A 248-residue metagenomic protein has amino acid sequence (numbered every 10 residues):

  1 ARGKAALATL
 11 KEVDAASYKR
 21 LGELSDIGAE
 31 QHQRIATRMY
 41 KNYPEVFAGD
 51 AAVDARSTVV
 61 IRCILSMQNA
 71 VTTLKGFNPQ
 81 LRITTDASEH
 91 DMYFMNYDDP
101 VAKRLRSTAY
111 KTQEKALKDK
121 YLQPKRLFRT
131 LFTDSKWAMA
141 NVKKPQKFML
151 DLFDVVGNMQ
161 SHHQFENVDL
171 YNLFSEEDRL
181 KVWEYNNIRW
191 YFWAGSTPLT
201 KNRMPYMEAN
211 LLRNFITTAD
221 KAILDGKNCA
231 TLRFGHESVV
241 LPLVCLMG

Functional and structural regions predicted by a protein language model:
A1-D54, T58-T231, G235-G248: Signature for phosphate-centric chemistry
